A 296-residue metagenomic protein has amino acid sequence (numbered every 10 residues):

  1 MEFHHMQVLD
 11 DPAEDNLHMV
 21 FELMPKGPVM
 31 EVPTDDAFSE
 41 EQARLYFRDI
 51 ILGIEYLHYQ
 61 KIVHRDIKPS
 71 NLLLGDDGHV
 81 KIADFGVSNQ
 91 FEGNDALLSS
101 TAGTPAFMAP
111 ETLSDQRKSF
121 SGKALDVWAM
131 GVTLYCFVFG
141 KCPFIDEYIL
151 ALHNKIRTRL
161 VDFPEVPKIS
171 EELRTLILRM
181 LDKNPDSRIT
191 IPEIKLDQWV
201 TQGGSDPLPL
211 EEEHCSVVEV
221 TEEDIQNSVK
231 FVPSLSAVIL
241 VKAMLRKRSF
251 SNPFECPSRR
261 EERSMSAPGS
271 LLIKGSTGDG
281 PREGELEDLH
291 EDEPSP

Functional and structural regions predicted by a protein language model:
F3-D15: Short beta-strand micro-motifs within the conserved protein kinase catalytic domain, predominantly in the N-lobe
E14-P28: Conserved short submotifs of the Hanks-type protein kinase catalytic core that shape the nucleotide-binding pocket
V29-F38: AlphaC helix of the protein kinase catalytic domain
Y46-F47: Activation segment signature within eukaryotic-like protein kinase domains
L181-E193: A conserved short helix/loop substructure at the end of the activation segment of eukaryotic-like protein kinase domains
P192-R282: C-terminal regulatory tails of eukaryotic serine/threonine kinases
